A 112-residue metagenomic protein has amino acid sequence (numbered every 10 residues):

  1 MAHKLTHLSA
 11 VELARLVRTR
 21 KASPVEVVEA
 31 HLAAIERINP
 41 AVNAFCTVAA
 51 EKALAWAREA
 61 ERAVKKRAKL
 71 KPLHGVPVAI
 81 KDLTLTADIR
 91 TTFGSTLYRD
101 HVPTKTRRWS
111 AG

Functional and structural regions predicted by a protein language model:
M1-A55: An N-terminal boundary/leader segment
E12-L13, R108-S110: Residues within well-ordered alpha-helices
A14, A34-P40, K65, K81 (+3 more regions): Short, functionally important structural connectors and interaction interfaces within domains
K21, A68-K69, I89: Conserved SET/PR domain catalytic loop and adjacent active-site segment of histone-lysine N-methyltransferases
K52-E59, G112: Generic beta-strand or strand-like secondary-structure segments
A57-R62, L85: Glycine-rich loop at the start of a catalytic domain that most often binds anionic cofactors/ligands
A60-V76: Immediate post-signal peptide segment of exported/extracytoplasmic ligand-binding proteins
P72-W109: Enzymes and membrane/adaptor proteins characterized by extended Gly/Ser/Thr/Asp/Glu-rich, aromatic-dotted
